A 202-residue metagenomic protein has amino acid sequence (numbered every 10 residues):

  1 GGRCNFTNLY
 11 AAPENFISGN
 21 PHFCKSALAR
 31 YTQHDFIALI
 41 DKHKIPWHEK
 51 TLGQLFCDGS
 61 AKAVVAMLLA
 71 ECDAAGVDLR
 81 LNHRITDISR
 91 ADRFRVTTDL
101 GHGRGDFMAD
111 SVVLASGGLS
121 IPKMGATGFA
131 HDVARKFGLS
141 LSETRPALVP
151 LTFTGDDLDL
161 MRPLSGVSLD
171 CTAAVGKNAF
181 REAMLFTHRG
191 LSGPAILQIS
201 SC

Functional and structural regions predicted by a protein language model:
G1-R3, I45, Q54, G118-L119 (+1 more regions): Gly/Ser/Thr-rich helix-start
R3-T51: Glycine-rich active-site loop/strand segments that organize a redox cofactor
F16, I40, F56, F94-T98: Aromatic-residue hotspot detector
F23-A27, Q54-G59, S116-M124: Flexible, glycine/proline-enriched loop segments at strand-loop-helix junctions that form or flank small-ligand binding
P46-Q54, S60, T144, P150: Short flexible/disordered coil segments
K62-A63, M67-C202: Predominantly flavin-linked oxidoreductase catalytic cores and closely associated redox partners
